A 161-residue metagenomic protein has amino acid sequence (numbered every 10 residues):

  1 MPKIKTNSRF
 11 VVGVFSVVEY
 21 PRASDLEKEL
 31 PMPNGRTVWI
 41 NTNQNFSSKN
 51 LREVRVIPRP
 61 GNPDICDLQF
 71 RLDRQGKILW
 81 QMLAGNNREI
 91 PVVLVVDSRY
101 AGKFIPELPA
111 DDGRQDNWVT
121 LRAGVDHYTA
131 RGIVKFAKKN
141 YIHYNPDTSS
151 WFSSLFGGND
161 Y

Functional and structural regions predicted by a protein language model:
M1-Y161: Structural signature of multi-pass, alpha-helical inner-membrane proteins
